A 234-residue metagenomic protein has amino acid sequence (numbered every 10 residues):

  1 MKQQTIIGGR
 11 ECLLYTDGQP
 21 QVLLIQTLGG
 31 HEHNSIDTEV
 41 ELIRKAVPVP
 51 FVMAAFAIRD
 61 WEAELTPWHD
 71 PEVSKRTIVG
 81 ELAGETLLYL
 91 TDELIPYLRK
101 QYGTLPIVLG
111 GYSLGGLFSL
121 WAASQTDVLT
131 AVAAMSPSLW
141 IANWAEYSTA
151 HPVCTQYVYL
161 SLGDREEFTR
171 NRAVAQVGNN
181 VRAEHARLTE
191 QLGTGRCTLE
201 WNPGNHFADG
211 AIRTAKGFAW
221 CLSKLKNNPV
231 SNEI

Functional and structural regions predicted by a protein language model:
M1-V22, F51, C197: A domain-start/cap signature at the N-terminus of enzymes
R10, T38-E41, L117-F118, A142-H151: Alpha-helical scaffolding within the catalytic cores of extracellular/periplasmic polymer-degrading hydrolases
Q21-Q101: Serine-hydrolase catalytic machinery in alpha/beta-hydrolase-like enzymes
G110-G115, S119: Gly/Ala-rich beta-loop-alpha elbow adjacent to hydrolase catalytic centers
W121-A131: Conserved hydrolase catalytic core segment
A133-M135: A short, hydrophobic beta-strand element of the alpha/beta-hydrolase
L139-C221: The feature captures the conserved acid-bearing segment of alpha/beta-hydrolase catalytic domains
